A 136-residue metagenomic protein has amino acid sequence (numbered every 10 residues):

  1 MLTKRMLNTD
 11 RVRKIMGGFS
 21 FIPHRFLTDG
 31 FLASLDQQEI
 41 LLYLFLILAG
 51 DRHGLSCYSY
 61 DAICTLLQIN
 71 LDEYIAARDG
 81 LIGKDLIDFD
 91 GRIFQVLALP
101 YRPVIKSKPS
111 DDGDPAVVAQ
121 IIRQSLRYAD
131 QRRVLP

Functional and structural regions predicted by a protein language model:
M1-H53: Short recognition helix of helix-turn-helix/winged-helix DNA-binding domains
F19-S20, T28, R78, I93-V96 (+1 more regions): Short, structured secondary-structure boundary patches
H24, T65, A76, Q120 (+2 more regions): Charged/polar, solvent-exposed surface patches and flexible loops
A49-R102: Winged helix-turn-helix DNA-binding recognition segment
R102-P136: Short, amphipathic alpha-helical interaction segments positioned at domain boundaries
